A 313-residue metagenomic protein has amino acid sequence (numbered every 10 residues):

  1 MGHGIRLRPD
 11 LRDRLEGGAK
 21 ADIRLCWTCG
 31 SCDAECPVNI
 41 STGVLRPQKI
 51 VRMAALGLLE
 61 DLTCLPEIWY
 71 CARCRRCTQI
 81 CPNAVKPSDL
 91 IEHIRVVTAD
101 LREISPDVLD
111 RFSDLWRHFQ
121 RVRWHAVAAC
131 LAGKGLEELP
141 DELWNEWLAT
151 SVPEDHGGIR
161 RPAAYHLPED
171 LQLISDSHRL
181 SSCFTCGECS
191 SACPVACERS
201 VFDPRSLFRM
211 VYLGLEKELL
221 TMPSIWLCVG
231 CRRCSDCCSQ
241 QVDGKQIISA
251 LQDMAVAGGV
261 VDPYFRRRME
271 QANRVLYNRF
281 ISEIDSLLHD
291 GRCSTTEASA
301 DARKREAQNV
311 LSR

Functional and structural regions predicted by a protein language model:
M1-L25, G30-L59, Y70, A84-Y212 (+2 more regions): Non-ligating segments of multi-cofactor redox enzymes
G30, R75, R232: Glycine-centered, phosphate/nucleic-acid-interacting loop/turn motifs that mediate DNA/RNA or nucleotide
D33, T78-Q79, S190, S235: The DNA-contacting recognition helix of HTH DNA-binding domains and analogous helical DNA-recognition elements
L58-I68, E216-I225: Short linker/helix segments within small regulatory modules
I68-C71, I225-C228, L251: Short alpha-helical scaffolding segments that buttress acidic/His motifs in well-ordered protein cores
R73, I80-N83, G230, D236-Q240: Helix-adjacent hinge/juxtasegments
